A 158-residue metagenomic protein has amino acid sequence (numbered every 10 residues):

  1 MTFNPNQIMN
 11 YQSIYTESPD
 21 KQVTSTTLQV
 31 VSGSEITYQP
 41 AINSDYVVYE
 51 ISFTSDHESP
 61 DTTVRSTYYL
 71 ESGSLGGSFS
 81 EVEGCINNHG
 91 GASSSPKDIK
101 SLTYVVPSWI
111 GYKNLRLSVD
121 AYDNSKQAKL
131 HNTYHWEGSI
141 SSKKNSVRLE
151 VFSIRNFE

Functional and structural regions predicted by a protein language model:
M1-S13: Intrinsic low-complexity, repeat-rich intrinsically disordered segments enriched in small/flexible residues
S13-T24, L28-V30, Q39-E158: Terminal beta-strand-rich extracellular "head" domains that mediate receptor/glycan or other ligand binding
S34-I36: Extended, low-complexity regulatory regions
